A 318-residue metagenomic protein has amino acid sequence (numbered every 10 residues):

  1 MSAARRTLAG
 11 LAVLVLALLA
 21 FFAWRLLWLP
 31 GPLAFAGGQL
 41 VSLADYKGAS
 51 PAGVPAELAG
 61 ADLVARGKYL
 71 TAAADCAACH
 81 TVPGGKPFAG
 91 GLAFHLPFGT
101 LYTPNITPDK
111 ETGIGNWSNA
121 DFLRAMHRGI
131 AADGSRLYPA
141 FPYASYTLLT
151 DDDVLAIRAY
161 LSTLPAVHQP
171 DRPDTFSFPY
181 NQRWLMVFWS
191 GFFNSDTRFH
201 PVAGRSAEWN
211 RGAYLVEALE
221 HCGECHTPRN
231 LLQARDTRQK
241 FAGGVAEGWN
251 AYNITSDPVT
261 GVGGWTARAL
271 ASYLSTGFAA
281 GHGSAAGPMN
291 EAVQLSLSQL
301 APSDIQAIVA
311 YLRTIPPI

Functional and structural regions predicted by a protein language model:
S2-L40: N-terminal type II signal-anchor transmembrane helix that functions as the membrane-insertion/stop-transfer segment
F21-P30, L149-A213, P228, D304-Y311: Extended surface/linker regions that mediate inter-domain or inter-protein docking in multi-component redox
L40-A72, F188-E217: Electrostatic cytochrome c docking/interface patches
E57-Y102: Extracytoplasmic/periplasmic/luminal assembly and interaction segments in envelope/secretory/respiratory proteins
G67, A73-P83, F122, I157 (+4 more regions): The canonical Cys-X-X-Cys-His
T71-A74, L101-T103, R136-Y138, D152 (+2 more regions): Extracytoplasmic
L96-L123, A144-D153, Q233, Q239-G281 (+1 more regions): Electron-transfer interface patches adjacent to heme c in soluble/periplasmic c-type cytochromes and di-/multiheme
Y180-N250, I254-G264, R268: Surface-exposed interaction/gating patches
